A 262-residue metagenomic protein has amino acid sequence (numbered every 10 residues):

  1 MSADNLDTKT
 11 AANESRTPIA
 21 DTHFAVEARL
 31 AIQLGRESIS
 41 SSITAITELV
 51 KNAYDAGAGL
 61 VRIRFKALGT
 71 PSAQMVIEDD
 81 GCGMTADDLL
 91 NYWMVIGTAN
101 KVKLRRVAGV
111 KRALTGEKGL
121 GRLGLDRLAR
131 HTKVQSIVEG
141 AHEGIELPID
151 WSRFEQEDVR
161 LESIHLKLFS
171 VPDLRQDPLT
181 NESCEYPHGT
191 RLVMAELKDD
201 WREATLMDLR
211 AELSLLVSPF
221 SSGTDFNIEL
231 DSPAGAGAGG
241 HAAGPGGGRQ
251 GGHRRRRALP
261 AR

Functional and structural regions predicted by a protein language model:
M1-E196: GHKL (Bergerat-fold) ATPase N-terminal catalytic module, capturing the glycine-rich phosphate-binding loop and acidic
T180-R262: Glycine/threonine-rich ATP-lid/beta-loop region of ATP-binding domains
